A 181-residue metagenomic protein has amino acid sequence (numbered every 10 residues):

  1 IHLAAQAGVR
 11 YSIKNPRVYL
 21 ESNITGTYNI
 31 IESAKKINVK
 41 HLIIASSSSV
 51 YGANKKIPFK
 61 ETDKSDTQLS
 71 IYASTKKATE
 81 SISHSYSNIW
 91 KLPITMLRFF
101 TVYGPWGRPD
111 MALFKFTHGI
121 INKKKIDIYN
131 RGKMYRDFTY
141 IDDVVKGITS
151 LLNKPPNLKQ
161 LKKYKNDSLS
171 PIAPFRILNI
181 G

Functional and structural regions predicted by a protein language model:
I1-V102, K146, L151-L152: N-terminal Rossmann-like NAD(P)+-binding domain of SDR-like oxidoreductases, especially those catalyzing
Y11-K14, T25, R108-M111, T139-D142: Generic recognition of short, well-ordered alpha-helical segments
I44, G52, T67, I121 (+2 more regions): Short, solvent-exposed coil/turn segments
I57-P58, P109-T117: A glycine/serine/threonine-rich, flexible loop-to-helix segment that serves as the NAD(P) cofactor-binding "lid"
T62-K64, R98-F100, Y129-M134, P174-R176: Short linear capping/connector segments at secondary-structure termini
L69-Y72, F100-D110, N130-I141: Glycine-rich "substrate-gating" loop/helix at the edge of Rossmann-like oxidoreductase active sites
N88, F114-D127, R136-I177: Alpha-helical substrate-binding/gating segment
I180: Conserved metal-phosphate-binding beta-hairpin within the catalytic cores of diverse ATP-dependent phosphoryl-transfer
